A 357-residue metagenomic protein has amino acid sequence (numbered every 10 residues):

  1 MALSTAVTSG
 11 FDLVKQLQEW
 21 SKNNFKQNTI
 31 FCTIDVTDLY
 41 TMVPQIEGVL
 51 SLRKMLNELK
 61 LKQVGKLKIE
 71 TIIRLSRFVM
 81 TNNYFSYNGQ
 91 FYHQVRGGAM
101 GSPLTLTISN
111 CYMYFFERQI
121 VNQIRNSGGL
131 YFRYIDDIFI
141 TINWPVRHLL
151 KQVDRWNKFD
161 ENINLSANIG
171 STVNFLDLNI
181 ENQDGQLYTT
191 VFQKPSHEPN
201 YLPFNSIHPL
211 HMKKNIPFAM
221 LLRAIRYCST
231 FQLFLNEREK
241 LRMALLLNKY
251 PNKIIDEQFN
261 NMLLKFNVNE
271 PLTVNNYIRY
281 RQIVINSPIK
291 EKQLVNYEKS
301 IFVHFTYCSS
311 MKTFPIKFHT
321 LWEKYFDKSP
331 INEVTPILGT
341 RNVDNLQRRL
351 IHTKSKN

Functional and structural regions predicted by a protein language model:
M1-N357: Charged structural interfaces that engage phosphate-rich ligands and support phosphoryl-transfer chemistry
